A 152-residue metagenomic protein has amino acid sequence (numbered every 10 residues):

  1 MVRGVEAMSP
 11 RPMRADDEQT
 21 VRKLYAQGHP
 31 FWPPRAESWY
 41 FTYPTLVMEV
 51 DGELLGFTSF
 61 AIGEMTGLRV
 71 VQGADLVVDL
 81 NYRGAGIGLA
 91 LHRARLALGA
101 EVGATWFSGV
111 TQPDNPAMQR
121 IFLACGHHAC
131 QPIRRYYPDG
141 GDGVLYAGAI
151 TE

Functional and structural regions predicted by a protein language model:
V2-V21: A short beta-loop-alpha structural element at the N-terminal edge of CoA-dependent acyl/N-acetyltransferase catalytic
A15-E18, R22-N81, H92, I150: Acetyl-CoA-dependent GNAT
F41-T42, G67, N115, Y137-D142: Short acidic/glycine-enriched loop/turn segments that link adjacent beta-strands
T58-I62, L76, F122, A129-Q131 (+1 more regions): Ligand-binding pocket scaffold of soluble enzyme catalytic domains
D75, T111-P113: A cross-domain feature marking catalytic cores of carbohydrate-active enzymes and several ubiquitous metabolic/repair
V78, G84-A97, R120-A124: Conserved acetyl-CoA-binding loop-helix of GNAT-fold acetyltransferases
G99-T111: Conserved GNAT acetyl-CoA-binding A-motif
V110-T111, L123-V144: Conserved catalytic-core motifs of GNAT/GCN5-like acyltransferases
